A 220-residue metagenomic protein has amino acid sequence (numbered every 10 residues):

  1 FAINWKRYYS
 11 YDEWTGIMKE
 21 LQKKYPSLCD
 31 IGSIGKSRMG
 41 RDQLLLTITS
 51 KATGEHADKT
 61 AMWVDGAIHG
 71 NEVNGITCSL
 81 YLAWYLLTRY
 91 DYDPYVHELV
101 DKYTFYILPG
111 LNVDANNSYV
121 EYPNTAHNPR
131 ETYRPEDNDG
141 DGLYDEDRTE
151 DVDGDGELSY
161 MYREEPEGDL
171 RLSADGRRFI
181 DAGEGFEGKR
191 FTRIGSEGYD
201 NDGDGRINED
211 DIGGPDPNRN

Functional and structural regions predicted by a protein language model:
F1-Q43: Short glycine- and acidic-rich boundary segments immediately preceding or forming the N-terminal edge of structured
K6-E13, G54, G66, G70-C78 (+2 more regions): Extracytoplasmic/periplasmic, Sec-exported soluble proteins
Q22, S50-T53, L86, Y90-D91: Structural motif corresponding to the C-terminal cap of alpha-helices
L28, D42-L45, T104, G214: A residue-level signal for beta-strand positions that form part of recognition/binding surfaces within mature
R38-M39, K51-T53, I68-V73, L111-N116: Solvent-exposed loop/turn segments at secondary-structure junctions within structured extracellular/periplasmic domains
M39, G66-I68, G140, G154: Single, functionally critical "micro-switch" positions that shape active/binding sites and transmembrane helices
Q43-V64: Acidic/His- and Gly-rich active-site-bordering loop/insert found across diverse amide/peptide-bond hydrolases
D58-A61, V73-N220: Active-site/substrate-binding loop(s) of hydrolase catalytic cores
